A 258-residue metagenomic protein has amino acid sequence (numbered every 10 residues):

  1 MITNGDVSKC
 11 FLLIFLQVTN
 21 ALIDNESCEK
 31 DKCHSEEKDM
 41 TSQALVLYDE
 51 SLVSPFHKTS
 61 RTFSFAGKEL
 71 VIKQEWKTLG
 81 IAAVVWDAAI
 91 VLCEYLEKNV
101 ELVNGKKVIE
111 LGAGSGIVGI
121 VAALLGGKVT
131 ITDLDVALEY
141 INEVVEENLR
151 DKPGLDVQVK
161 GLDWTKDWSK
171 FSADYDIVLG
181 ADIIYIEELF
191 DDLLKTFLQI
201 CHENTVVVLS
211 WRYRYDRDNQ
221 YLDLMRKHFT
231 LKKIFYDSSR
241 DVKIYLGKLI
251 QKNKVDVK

Functional and structural regions predicted by a protein language model:
I2-K258: S-adenosylmethionine-dependent methyltransferases
